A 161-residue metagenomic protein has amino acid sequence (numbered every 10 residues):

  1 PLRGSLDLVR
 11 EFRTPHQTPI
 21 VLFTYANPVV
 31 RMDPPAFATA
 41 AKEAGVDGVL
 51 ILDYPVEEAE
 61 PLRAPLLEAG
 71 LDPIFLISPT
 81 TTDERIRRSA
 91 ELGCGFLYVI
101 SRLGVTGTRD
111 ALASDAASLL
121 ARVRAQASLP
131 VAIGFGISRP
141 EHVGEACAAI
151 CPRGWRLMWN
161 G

Functional and structural regions predicted by a protein language model:
P1-F12, V29-P35, I51-A69, T82-R88 (+2 more regions): Active-site-adjacent beta->alpha loops and helix N-cap segments on the catalytic face of soluble alpha/beta enzymes
P15-Y25, L66-I77, R124-G136: Short beta-strand/loop segments at the ligand-binding rim of alpha/beta enzyme cores
T18-L50: Hydrophobic alpha-helical segments and helix pairs
P19-T24, L97-G104: Short beta-strands and strand-loop turn motifs
Y25-P28, Y54, L76-T80, R102-L103 (+2 more regions): Active-site beta-loop-alpha junctions enriched in small/polar residues
F37, T81-L92, A127, I133 (+1 more regions): Catalytic cores of alpha/beta
A41-D47, P65-I74, E91-L97, A148-R153: Glycine-enriched alpha-helix->loop->beta-strand junction motifs that scaffold or abut catalytic
A44-L50, P55-E58, V99-G107, G136 (+1 more regions): Glycine-rich phosphate-binding active-site loops on the catalytic face of alpha/beta enzymes
